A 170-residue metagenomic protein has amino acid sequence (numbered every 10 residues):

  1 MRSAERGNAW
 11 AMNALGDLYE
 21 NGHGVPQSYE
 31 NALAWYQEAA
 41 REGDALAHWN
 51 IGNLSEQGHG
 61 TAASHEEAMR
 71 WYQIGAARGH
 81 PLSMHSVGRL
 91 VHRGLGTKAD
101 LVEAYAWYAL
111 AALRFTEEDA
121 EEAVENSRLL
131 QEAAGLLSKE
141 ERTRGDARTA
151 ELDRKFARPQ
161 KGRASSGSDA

Functional and structural regions predicted by a protein language model:
M1-R2, D17, E38, N53 (+2 more regions): Surface-exposed charged/polar residues within alpha-helices that form helix-capping/stabilizing sites and interaction
A4, Y19-G22, S55-G58, A112-T116 (+4 more regions): Sec/Tat-exported extracytoplasmic proteins
E5-N8, M12, N21-H23, S28 (+9 more regions): Short helix-capping/linker turns of helical repeat alpha-solenoids
A14-N21, N50-Q57, M84-R93, A111 (+1 more regions): Hydrophobic face of amphipathic alpha-helices that form TPR/SEL1-like repeat modules and related alpha-solenoid
E121-A170: Terminal, low-structured helical/coil segments at or just beyond the last alpha-helical repeat
